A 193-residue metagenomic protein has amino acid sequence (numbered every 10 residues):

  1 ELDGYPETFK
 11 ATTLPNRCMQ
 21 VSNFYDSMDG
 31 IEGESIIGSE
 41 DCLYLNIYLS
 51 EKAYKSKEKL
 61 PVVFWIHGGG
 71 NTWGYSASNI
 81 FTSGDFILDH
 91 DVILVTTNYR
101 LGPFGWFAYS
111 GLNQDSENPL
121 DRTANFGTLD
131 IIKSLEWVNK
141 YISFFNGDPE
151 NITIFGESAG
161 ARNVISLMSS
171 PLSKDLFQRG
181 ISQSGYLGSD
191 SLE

Functional and structural regions predicted by a protein language model:
E1-T128, P149: Non-catalytic accessory segments of hydrolases
P103, R162, Y186-E193: A short beta-to-alpha transition loop/helix N-cap that caps and shapes the active-site region
I132-L135, I165-S166: Short, hydrophobic alpha-helix immediately C-terminal to the catalytic nucleophile
N151-T153, R179: Residue in the alpha/beta-hydrolase core beta-strand immediately N-terminal to the catalytic nucleophile
I154-E157, Q183: Short beta-strand immediately N-terminal to the catalytic nucleophile in serine-hydrolase-like folds
A161-S173: Short glycine-enriched nucleophile-adjacent loop and the immediately C-terminal alpha-helix near the catalytic center
K174-L187: A conserved short beta-strand
